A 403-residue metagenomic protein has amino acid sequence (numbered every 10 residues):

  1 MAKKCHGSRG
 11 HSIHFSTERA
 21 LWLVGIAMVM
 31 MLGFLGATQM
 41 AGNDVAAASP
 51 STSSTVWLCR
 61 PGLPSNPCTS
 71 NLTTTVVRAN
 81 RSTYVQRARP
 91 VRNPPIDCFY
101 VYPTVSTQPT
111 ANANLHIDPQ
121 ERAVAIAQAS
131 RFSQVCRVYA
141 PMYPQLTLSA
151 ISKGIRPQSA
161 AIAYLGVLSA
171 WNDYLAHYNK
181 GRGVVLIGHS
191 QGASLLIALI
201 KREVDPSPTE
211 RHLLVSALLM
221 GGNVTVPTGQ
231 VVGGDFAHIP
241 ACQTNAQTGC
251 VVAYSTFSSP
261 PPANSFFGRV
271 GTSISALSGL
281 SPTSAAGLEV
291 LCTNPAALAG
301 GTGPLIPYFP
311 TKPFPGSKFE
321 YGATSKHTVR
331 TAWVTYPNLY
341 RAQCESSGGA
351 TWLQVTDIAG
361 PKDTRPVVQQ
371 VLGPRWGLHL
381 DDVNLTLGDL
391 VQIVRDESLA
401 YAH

Functional and structural regions predicted by a protein language model:
M1-E18: N-terminal secretory signal peptides that target proteins for export/translocation
V24-A37: Bacterial N-terminal signal peptides
L35-A48: Signal peptide processing junction and immediate N-terminal pro/mature segment of secreted/exported proteins
V45-Y84: N-terminal module-boundary/linker segments of secreted carbohydrate-active enzymes
T55, P61-P64, P90-P94, Y100-G183 (+1 more regions): Active-site catalytic motif of lipid deacylating hydrolases and related acyltransferases
D97-V101, Y139-M142, V185-L186, S216-L219 (+1 more regions): Structural recognition of the beta-strand scaffold that forms the well-ordered cores of secreted hydrolase catalytic
L165-K180, K201-Q370, D381, L387 (+3 more regions): Surface cap/lid and interfacial helix-loop subdomains adjacent to catalytic sites that gate substrate access
G188-G192, L196: Gly/Ala-rich beta-loop-alpha elbow adjacent to hydrolase catalytic centers
